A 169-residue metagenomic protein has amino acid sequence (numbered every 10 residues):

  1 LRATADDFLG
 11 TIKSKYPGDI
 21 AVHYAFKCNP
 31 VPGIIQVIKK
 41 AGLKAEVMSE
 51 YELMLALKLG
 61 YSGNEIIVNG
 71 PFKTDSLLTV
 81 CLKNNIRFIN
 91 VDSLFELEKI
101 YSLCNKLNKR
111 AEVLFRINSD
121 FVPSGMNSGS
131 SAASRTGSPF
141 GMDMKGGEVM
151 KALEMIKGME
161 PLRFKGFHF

Functional and structural regions predicted by a protein language model:
L1-E112, G158-R163, F169: A charged N-terminal "starter" segment
S93-R163: Conserved anion-binding
